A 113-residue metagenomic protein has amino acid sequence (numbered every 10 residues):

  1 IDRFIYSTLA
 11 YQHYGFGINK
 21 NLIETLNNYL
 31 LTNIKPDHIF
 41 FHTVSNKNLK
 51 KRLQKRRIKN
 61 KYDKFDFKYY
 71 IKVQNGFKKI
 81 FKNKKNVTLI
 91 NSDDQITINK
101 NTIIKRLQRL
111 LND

Functional and structural regions predicted by a protein language model:
R3: Walker B catalytic acidic pair
T8-N75: A glycine- and Lys/Arg-enriched "phosphate-lid" helix/loop adjacent to the NTP-binding pocket of small-molecule kinases
K47-D113: NTP-dependent small-molecule kinase module
